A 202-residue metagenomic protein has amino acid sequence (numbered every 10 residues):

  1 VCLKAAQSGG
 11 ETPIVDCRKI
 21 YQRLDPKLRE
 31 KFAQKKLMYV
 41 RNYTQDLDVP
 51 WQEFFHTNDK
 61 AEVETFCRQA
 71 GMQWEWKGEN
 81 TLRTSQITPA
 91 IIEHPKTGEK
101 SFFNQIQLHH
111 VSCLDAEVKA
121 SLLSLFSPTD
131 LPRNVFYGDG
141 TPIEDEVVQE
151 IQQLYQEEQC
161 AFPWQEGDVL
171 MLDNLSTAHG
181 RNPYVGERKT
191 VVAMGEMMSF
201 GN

Functional and structural regions predicted by a protein language model:
V1-N202: Active-site environment of non-heme Fe oxygenases that use a 2-His-1-carboxylate facial triad
